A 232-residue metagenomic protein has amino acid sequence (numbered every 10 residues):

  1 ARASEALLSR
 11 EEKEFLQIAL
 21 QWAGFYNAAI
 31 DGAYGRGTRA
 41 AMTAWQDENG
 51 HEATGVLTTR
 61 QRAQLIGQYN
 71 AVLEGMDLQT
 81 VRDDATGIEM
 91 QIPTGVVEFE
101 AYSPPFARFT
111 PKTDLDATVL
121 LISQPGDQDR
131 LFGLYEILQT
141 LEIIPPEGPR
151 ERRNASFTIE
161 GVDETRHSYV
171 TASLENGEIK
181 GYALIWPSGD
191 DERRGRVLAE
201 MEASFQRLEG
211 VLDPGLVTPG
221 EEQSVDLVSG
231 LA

Functional and structural regions predicted by a protein language model:
A1-W22, G210-P219: Primarily N-terminal secretory
R2-L7, F25-G32, G50-A53, L78-R82 (+2 more regions): Second-shell loop/turn segments in exported
A6-E11, Q21-A40, D47-A63: Short acidic, glycine/serine/threonine-rich helix-capping segments at coil-helix boundaries
I18-F25, T43-H51, I66-N70, V97 (+4 more regions): Sec-exported extracytoplasmic/periplasmic mature domains
Q61-T86, P214-T218: Intrinsically disordered, low-complexity Ser/Thr-rich linker and spacer segments in cell-wall-related proteins
E74-A101, E221-L231: N-terminal "mature-domain start" segment
F99-R196, E200-M201: Conserved polar/disulfide-associated segments of primarily extracytoplasmic proteins
Y182-A232: Surface-exposed amphipathic alpha-helical segments
